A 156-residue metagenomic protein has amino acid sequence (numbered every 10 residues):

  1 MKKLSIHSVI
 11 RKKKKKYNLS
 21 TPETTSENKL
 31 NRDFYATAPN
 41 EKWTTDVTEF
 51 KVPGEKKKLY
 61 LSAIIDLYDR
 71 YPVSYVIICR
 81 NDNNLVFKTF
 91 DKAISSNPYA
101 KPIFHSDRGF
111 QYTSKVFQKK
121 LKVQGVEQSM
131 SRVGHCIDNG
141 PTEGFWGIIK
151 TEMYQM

Functional and structural regions predicted by a protein language model:
M1, S8, L30, D46 (+8 more regions): Mobile genetic element proteins and their domesticated derivatives, centered on retroelements and DNA transposons
M1-A38, H135: Basic, flexible linker segments flanking DNA-binding modules in nucleic acid-interacting mobile-element proteins
L19-T21, S106-R108, S114-F117, Q128-T151: RNase H-like two-metal-ion nuclease catalytic core shared by retroviral integrases and related mobile-element nucleases
S26, N40, L61, D82 (+4 more regions): Hydrophobic (often cysteine-bearing) scaffold residues that line and stabilize catalytic clefts of nucleotide/cofactor
R32, A36-V73, C79-R80: An active-site-proximal beta-strand-loop segment
K57, V76-P98: Active-site beta-loop-alpha junctions of metal-dependent nucleic acid enzymes, especially the RNase H-like/DDE
Y154-M156: Short, polar/flexible loop-turn hinges at active-site or ligand-entry regions and domain interfaces
